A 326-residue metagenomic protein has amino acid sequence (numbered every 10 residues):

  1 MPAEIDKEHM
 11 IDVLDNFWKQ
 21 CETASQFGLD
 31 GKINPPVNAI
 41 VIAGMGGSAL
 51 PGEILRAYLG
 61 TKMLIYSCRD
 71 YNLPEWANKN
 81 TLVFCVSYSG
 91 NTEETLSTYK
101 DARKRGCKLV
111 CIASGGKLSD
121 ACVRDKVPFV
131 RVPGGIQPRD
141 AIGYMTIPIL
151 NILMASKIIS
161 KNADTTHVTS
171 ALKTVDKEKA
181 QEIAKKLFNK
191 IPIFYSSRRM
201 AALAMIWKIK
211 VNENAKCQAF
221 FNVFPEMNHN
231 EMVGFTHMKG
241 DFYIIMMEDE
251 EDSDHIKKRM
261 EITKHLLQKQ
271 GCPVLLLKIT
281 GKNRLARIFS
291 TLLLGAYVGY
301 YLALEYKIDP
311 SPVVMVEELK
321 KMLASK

Functional and structural regions predicted by a protein language model:
D6-V13, T23, G28-K32, N38 (+2 more regions): Active-site phosphate/pyrophosphate-binding segments
E8-P35, P74-N78, L275, I279-F289: Conserved, well-structured ligand/cofactor-binding cores
Q26-F27, M63, I152-N162, A215 (+1 more regions): Short helix-capping/linker segments at secondary-structure and domain boundaries
G31-K173, K177, K185-K186, M247-D254 (+1 more regions): Glycine-rich phosphate-binding loops that contact phosphosugars or nucleotide phosphates
S67-D70, C217-N228, P273-K282: A generic structural motif
G240-M315: C-terminal active-site/capping subdomain that shapes the small-molecule cofactor and substrate pocket of enzyme
S311-K326: Short, small/acidic-rich helices and loops at N termini and domain boundaries of DNA replication/processing enzymes
